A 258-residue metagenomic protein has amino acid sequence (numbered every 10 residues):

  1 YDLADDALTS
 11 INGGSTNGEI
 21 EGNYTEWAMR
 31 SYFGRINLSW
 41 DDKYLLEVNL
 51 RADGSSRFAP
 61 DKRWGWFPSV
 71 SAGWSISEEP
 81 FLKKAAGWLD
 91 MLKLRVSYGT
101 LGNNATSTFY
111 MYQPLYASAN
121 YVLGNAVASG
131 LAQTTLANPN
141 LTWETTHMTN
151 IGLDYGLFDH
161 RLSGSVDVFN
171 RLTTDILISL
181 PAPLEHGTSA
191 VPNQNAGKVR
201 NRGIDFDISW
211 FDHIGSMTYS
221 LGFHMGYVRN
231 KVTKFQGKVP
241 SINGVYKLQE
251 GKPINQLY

Functional and structural regions predicted by a protein language model:
Y1-L257: Extracellular/periplasmic, surface-exposed regions of secreted and cell-surface proteins
